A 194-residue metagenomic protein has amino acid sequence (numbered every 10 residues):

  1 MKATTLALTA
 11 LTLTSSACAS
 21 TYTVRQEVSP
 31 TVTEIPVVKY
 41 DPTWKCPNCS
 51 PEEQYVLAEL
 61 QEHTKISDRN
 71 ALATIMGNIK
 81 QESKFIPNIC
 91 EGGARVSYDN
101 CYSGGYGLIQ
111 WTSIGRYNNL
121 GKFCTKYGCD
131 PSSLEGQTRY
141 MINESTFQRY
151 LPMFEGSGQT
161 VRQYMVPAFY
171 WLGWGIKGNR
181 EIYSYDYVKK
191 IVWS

Functional and structural regions predicted by a protein language model:
A3, L8, S15-H63: N-terminal export signals and maturation junctions of secreted/periplasmic proteins
T4-T5, E53, R69, F147 (+1 more regions): Short amphipathic alpha-helical segments that mediate assembly, nucleic-acid/protein binding, or membrane association
V32-V56, Q81-S157: Peptidoglycan-targeting cell-wall enzymes and recognition modules
E59, E144, I191: Residues that form generic nucleotide/phosphate-binding pockets
K65-S67: Structural helix-adjacent loops and short alpha-helical linkers that scaffold large soluble proteins
R69-I86: Short, functionally critical alpha-helical segments immediately adjacent to catalytic or ligand/cofactor-binding
G156-S194: Active-site or metal-binding loop neighborhoods of secreted/extracellular toxin and effector enzymes
